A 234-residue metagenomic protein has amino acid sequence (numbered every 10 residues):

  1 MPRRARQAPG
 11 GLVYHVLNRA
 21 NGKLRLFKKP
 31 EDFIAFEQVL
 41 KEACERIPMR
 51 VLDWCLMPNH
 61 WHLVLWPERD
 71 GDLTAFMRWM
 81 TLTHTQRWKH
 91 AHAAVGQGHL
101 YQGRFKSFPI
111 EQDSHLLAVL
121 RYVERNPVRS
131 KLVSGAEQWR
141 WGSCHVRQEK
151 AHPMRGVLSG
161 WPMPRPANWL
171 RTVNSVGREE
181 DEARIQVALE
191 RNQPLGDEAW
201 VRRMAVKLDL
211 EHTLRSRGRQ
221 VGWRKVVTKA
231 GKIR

Functional and structural regions predicted by a protein language model:
M1-M57, W66-R234: Short Pro-Cys-Gly-centered "Cys-loop" motif that presents a nucleophilic cysteine in a tight turn
